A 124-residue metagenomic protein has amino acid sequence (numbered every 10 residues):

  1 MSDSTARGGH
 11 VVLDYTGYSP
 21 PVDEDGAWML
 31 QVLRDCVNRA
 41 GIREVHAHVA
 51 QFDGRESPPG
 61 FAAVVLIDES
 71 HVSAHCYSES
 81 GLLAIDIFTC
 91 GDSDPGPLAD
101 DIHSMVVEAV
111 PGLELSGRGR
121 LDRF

Functional and structural regions predicted by a protein language model:
M1-F124: Polybasic/polar functional segments that serve as interface/processing modules
